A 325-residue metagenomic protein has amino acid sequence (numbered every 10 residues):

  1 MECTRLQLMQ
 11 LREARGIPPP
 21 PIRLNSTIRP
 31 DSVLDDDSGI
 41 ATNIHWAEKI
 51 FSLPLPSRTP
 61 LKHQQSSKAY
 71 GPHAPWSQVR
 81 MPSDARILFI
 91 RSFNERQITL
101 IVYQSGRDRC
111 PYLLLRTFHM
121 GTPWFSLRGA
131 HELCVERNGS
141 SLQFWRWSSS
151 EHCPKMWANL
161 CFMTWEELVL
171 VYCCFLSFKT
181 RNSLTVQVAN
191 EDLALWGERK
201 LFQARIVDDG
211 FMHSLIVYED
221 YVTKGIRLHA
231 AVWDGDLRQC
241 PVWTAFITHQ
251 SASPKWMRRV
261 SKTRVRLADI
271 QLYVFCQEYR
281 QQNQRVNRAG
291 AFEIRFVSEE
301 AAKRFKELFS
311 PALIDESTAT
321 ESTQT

Functional and structural regions predicted by a protein language model:
M1-A158, F162-T323: Boundary segments of small protein-protein interaction reader/adaptor domains
